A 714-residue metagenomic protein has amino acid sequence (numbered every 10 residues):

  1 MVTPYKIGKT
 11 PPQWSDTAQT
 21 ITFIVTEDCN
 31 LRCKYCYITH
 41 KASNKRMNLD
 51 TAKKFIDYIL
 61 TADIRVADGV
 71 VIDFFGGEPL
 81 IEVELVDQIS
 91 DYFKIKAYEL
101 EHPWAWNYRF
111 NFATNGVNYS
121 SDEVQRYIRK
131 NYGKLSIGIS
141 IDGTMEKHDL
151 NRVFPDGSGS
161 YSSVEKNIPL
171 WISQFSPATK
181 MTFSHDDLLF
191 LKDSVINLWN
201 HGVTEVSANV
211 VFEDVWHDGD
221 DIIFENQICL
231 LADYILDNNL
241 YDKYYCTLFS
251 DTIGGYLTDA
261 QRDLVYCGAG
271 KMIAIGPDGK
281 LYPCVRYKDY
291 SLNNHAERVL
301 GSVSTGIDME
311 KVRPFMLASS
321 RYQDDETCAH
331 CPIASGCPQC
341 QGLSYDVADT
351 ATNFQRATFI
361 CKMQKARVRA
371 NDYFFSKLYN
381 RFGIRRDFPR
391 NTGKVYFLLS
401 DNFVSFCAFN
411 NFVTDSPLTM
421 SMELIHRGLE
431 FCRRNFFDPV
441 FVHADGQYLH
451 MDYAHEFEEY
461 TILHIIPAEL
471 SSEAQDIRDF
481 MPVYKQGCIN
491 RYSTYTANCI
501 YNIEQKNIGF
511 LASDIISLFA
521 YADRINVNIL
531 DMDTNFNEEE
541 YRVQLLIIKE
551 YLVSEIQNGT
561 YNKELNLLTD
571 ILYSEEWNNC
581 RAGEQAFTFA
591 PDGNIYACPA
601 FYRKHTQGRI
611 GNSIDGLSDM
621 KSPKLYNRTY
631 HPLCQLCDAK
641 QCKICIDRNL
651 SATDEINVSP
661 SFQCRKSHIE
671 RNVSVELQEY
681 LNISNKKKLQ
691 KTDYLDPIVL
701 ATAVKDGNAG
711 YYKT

Functional and structural regions predicted by a protein language model:
V2-T10, L292, Q323-K394, L636-T714: Radical SAM enzyme core and accessory elements
S15-D50, P389-R427, F431-N435: Canonical Radical SAM [4Fe-4S] cluster-binding loop centered on the CxxxCxxC motif and its immediate flanking residues
V25-R32, C328-H330, A334-C337, L399-N410 (+3 more regions): Cysteine-centered iron-sulfur cluster-binding motifs in ferredoxin-type domains/subunits of redox enzymes
I56, L60-T61, R65-D73, E82-V211 (+2 more regions): Radical SAM/AdoMet-radical enzyme domain recognition
E146-N151, E205-I223, Y244-Q261, Y282 (+4 more regions): Flexible glycine/acidic-rich beta-alpha junction loops that bind and position SAM and/or redox cofactors in anaerobic
N226-Y256, R286-P332, P338, V543-I571 (+1 more regions): C-terminal accessory region of radical SAM enzymes
Y266-G270, C580-G583: Short, small/polar residue-rich loop motifs at catalytic or cofactor-binding pockets
